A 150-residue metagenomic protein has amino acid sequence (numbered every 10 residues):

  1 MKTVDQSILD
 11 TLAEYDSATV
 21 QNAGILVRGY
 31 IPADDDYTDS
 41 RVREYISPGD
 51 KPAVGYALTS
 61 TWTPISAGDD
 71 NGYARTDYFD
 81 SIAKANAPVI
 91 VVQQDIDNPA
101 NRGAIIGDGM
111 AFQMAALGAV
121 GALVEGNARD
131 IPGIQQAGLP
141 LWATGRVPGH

Functional and structural regions predicted by a protein language model:
M1-A85, I90: Intrinsically disordered, low-complexity regions enriched in acidic/Ser/Thr/Pro/Gln residues
D16-A23, Y56, I106, M110 (+3 more regions): General structural feature for long, well-ordered alpha-helical segments within catalytic domains of soluble enzymes
A33-D35, W62, V92-Q94, A122-G126 (+1 more regions): General beta-strand structural signal in soluble alpha/beta enzymes
S47-D50, F79-I82, M110-Q113, A128-P132 (+1 more regions): A generic local secondary-structure boundary/capping motif
P64-A67, D97-A100, A128-D130: A short acidic, glycine/proline-enriched capping/turn motif at secondary-structure boundaries, especially helix N-cap
N71, R102-I106, I134-Q135: Short, conserved acidic/polar surface loops in the N-terminal third of protein domains
S81-E125: Extracellular/luminal Protease-associated
V124-N127, I131-H150: A contiguous pocket-lining binding segment that forms or flanks enzyme active sites
